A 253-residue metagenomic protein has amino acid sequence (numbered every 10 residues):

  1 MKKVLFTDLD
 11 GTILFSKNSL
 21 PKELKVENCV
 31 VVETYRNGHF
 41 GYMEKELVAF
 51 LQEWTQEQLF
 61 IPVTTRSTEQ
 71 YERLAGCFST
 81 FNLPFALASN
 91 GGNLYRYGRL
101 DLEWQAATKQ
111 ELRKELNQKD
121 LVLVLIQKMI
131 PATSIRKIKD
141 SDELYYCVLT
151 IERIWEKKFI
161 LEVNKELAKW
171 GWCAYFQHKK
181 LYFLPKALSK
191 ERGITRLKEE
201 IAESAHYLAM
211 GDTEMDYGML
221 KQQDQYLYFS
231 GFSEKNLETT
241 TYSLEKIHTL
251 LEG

Functional and structural regions predicted by a protein language model:
M1-L5, L9-L59: Active-site neighborhood of HAD-like aspartate-dependent phosphohydrolases
T7-S19, S89-G91, Y97-R99, S141 (+1 more regions): Short loop/turn segments at strand-loop or loop-helix junctions that form parts of catalytic or ligand-binding pockets
S16-K17, E23, Y71-L74, Y97-G98 (+2 more regions): Short glycine-/acidic-enriched loop or helix-start segments at secondary-structure transitions that form or flank
P21-K25, F78-T80, Y226: Glycine-rich, phosphate-binding/catalytic loops in enzymes
G41-I126: Active-site phosphate-binding/coordination module
F60, A86, Y207, Y226-L227: Short, well-ordered beta-strand core segments
V124-L208, T213-Q222: Conserved acidic, metal-coordinating active-site core of Asp-based, Mg2+-dependent phosphoryl-transfer enzymes
Y226-G253: Asp-based, Mg2+/Mn2+-dependent phosphohydrolase catalytic module
